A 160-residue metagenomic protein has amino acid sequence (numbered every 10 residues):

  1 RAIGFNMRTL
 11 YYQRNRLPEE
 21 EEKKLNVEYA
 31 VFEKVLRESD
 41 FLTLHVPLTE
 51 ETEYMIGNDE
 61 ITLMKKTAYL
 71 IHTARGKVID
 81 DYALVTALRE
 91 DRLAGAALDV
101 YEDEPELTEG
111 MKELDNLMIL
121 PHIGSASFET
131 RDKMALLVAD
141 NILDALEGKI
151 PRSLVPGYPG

Functional and structural regions predicted by a protein language model:
R1, E38, N141, A145: Short alpha-helical functional segments enriched in proximate histidine and acidic residues
R1-L10: Conserved anion/nucleotide-ligand pocket segment
F5, L25, E113-D115: Short, structured coil segments at secondary-structure junctions
L10, E28-A30, M118: General small-molecule cofactor/ligand-binding pocket signal
R14-R16, K133-M134: Short acidic alpha-helix initiation/capping motifs at coil-to-helix transition points, especially at protein N-termini
N15-G110: Rossmann-like adenosine-cofactor binding region
T67-G160: Rossmann-like dinucleotide-binding domain for NAD(H)/NADP(H)
